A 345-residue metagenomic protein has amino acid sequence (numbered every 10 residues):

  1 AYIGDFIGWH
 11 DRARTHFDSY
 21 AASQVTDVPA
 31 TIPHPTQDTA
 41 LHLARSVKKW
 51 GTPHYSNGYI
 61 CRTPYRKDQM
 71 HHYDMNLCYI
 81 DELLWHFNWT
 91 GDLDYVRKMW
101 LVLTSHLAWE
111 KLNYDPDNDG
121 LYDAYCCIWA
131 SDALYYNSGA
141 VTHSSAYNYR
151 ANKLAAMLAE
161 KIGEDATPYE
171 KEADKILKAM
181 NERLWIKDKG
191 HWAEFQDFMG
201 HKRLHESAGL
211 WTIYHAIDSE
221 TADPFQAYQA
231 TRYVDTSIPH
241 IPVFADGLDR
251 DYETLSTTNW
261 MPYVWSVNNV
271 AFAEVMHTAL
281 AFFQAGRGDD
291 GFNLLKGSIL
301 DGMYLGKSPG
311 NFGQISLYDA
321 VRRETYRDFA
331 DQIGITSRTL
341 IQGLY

Functional and structural regions predicted by a protein language model:
A1-V25, R97, L101-A108, Y135 (+4 more regions): Active-site core of glycosidic bond-cleaving carbohydrate-active enzymes
V25-H71, F87-N113, M157, Y214: Active-site lining segments of carbohydrate-active enzymes
H42-Q69, A124-V141, I315-E324: Acidic/His metal-coordination segments adjacent to aromatic residues that form catalytic metal sites in metalloenzymes
N76: Periplasmic/luminal catalytic loop of GT-C fold multi-pass membrane glycosyltransferases that transfer sugars from
N118-A124: Acidic, glycine-anchored loop motifs typical of Ca2+
A179-L184: Short amphipathic coiled-coil heptad-repeat segments
